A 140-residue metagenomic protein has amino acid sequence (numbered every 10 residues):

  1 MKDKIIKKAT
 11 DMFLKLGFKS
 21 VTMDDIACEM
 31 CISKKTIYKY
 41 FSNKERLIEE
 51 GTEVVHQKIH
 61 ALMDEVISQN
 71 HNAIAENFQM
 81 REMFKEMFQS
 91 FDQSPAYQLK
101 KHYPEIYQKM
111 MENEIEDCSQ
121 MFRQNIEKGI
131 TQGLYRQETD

Functional and structural regions predicted by a protein language model:
K4, K8, M12-R46, E50: Helix-turn-helix
F18, S68-N72, Y135: Alpha-helical structural elements of signaling/regulatory helical domains
N43-R46, N72, D140: Residue-level recognition of oxygen-bearing side chains
E50, V54, A61-F91: Hydrophobic alpha-helical connector segments
K85, Q89-R123, T131-E138: Short secondary-structure transition hinges
